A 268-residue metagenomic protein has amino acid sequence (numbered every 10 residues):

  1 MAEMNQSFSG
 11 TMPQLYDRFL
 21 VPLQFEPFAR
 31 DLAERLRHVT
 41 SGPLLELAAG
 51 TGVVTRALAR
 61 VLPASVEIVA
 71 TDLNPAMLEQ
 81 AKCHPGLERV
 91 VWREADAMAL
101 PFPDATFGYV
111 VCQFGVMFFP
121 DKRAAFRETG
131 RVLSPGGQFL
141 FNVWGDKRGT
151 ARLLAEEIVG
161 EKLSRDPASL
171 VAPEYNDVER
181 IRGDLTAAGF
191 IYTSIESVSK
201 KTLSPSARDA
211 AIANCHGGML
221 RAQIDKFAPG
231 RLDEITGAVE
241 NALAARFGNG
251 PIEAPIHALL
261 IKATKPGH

Functional and structural regions predicted by a protein language model:
E3, T11, L15, F19 (+2 more regions): C-terminal helical/coil "lid" or tail adjacent to the Rossmann-like core of SAM-dependent
P22-G42, A57: Conserved alpha-helix/loop element of class I SAM-dependent methyltransferases that forms part of the SAM/SAH-binding
G42-L100, Y109, A124: Class I SAM-dependent methyltransferase SAM/SAH-binding core
G108-K122, G145: A short SAM/SAH-binding and catalytic strip from SAM-dependent methyltransferases
R123-A124, G130, S134-P205, R221-A228 (+1 more regions): Conserved catalytic/acceptor-binding region of the Class I
G189, A213-G217, H257-H268: Core SAM-dependent methyltransferase catalytic element
